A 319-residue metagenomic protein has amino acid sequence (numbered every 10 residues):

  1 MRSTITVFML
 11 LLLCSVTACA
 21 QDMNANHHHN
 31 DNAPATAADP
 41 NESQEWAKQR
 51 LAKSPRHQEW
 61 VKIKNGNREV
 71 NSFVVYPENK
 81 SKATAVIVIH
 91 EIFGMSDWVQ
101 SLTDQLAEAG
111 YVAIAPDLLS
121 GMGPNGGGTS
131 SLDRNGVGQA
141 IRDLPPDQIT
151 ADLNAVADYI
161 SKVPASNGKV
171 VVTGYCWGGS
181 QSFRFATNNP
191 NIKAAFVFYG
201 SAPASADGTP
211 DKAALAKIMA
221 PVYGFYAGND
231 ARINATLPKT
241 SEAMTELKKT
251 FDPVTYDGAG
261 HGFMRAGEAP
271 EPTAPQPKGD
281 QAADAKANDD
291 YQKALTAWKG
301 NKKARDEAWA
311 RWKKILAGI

Functional and structural regions predicted by a protein language model:
H27-H28, N32-A47, L51-S54, W60-K162 (+1 more regions): Serine-hydrolase catalytic machinery in alpha/beta-hydrolase-like enzymes
Y159, K169-V171, A194-F196: Residue in the alpha/beta-hydrolase core beta-strand immediately N-terminal to the catalytic nucleophile
P164-Y175: Alpha/beta-hydrolase fold nucleophile elbow
G174-G178, S182: Gly/Ala-rich beta-loop-alpha elbow adjacent to hydrolase catalytic centers
N191-A202: A conserved short beta-strand
I218, G224-Y226: Short beta-strand/loop motif that positions the catalytic acidic residue of the alpha/beta-hydrolase fold
G228-N234, H261: Acidic catalytic loop of the alpha/beta-hydrolase fold
T250-I319: C-terminal catalytic histidine-bearing segment of alpha/beta-hydrolase fold enzymes
